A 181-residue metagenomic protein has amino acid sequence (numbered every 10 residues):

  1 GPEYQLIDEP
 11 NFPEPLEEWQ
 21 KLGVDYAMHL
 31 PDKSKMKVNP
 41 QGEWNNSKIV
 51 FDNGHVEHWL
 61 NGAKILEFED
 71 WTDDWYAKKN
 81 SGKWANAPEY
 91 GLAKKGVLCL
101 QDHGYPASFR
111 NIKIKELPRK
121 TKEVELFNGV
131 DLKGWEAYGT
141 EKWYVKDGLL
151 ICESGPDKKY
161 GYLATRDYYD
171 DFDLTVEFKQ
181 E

Functional and structural regions predicted by a protein language model:
G1-E181: Carbohydrate-interacting regions of secretory-pathway proteins
